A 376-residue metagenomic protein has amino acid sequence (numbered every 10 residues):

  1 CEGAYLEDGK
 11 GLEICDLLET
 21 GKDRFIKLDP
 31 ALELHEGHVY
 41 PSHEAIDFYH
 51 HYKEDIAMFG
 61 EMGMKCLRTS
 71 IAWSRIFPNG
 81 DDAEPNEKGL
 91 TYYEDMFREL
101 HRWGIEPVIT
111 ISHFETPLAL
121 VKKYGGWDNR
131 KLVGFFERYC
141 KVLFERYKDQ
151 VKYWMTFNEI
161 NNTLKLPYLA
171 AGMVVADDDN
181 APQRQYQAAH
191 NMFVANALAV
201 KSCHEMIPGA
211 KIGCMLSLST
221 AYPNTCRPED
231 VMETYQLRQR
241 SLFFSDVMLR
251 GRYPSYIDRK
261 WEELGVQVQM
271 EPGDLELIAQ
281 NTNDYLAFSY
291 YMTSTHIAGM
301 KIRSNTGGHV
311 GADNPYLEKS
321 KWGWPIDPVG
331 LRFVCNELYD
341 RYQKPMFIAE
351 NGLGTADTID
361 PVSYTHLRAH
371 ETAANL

Functional and structural regions predicted by a protein language model:
C1-D29, E36, N79-D81, T91-R368: Active-site region of glycoside hydrolase catalytic domains
Y40-Y49: Active-site mouth loops of central-metabolism enzymes
D47, E54, K88, N191 (+1 more regions): Residue-level signal for the nucleotide or nucleotide-sugar donor/cofactor binding architecture
H50, A57, T91-E94, R98 (+1 more regions): N-terminal, well-ordered alpha-helical segments
H51-I71: Catalytic domains of carbohydrate-active enzymes, especially glycoside hydrolases
M64-G89: Aromatic-lined carbohydrate-binding/catalytic grooves of carbohydrate-active enzymes
H366, A373-L376: Single conserved hydrophobic/aromatic residue that forms the stacking wall/gate of nucleotide- or nucleobase-binding
